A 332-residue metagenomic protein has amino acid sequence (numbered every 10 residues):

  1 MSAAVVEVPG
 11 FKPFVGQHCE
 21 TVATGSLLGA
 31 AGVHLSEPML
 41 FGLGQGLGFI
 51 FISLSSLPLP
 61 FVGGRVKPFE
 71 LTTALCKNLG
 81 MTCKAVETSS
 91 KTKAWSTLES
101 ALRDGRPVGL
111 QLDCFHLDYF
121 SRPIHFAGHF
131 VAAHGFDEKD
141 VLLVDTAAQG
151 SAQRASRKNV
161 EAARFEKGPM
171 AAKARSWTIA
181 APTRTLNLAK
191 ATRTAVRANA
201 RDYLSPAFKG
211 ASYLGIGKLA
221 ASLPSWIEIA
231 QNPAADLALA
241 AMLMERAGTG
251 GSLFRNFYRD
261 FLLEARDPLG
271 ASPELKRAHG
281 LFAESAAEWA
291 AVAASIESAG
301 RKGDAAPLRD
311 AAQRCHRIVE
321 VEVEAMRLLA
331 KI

Functional and structural regions predicted by a protein language model:
S2, K12-Q17, A238-G248, R255: Short, structured interface segments that constitute the first stable element of a domain
S2-L35, Q45-N187, A330: Conserved active-site-adjacent core of cysteine acyl-enzyme catalytic domains
F14, V62, L186-K190, G210-Y213 (+4 more regions): Charge-dense, low-complexity intrinsically disordered segments
A23, E70-L75, K93, T97 (+6 more regions): Exposed alpha-helical structural elements
G29-P38, L262-L269: Short helix-capping/linker segments at secondary-structure and domain boundaries
G42: Phosphate-coordinating loops and pocket residues in cytosolic domains that bind phosphorylated ligands
E138-G250: Noncatalytic regulatory segments and standalone regulatory/sensor domains
M242-I332: Charged, long alpha-helical assembly modules
